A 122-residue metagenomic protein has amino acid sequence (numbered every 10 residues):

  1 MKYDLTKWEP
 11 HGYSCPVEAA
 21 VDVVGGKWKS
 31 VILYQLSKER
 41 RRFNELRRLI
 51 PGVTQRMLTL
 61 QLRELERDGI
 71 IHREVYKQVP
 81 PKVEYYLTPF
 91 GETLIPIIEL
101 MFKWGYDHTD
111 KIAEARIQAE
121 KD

Functional and structural regions predicted by a protein language model:
K2-D4, Y34, E92-D122: Amphipathic alpha-helical dimerization/coiled-coil segments that flank or bridge DNA-binding/regulatory modules
W8-M57, K77, E84: N-terminal helix-turn-helix DNA-binding core of bacterial DNA-binding proteins
Q61: Residues within the DNA-recognition helix of helix-turn-helix
L65: DNA major-groove recognition helices of helix-turn-helix
E74: Short beta-strand His + acidic residue motifs that chelate non-heme Fe in jelly-roll/DSBH and cupin folds
K77-M101: Basic, amphipathic "hinge/linker" alpha-helix immediately C-terminal to the N-terminal HTH DNA-binding motif
